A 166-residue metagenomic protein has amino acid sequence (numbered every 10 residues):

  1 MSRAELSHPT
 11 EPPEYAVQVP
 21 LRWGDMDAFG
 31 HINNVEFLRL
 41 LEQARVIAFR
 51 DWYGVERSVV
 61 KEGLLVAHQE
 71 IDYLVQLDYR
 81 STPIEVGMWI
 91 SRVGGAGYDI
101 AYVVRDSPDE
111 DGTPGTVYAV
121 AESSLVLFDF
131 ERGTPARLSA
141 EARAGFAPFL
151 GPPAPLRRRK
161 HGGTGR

Functional and structural regions predicted by a protein language model:
M1-V17, D78-T82, S91-R166: HotDog/MaoC-like acyl-thioester-processing domains
V19-W23, Y73, L127: Hydrophobic residues in beta-strands and at strand termini
N34-Q43: Conserved N-terminal beta-strand and adjoining loop/helix that marks the start of the Nudix/MutT-like hydrolase domain
I47-F49, L156-R157: Extracellular glycan-recognition surfaces and repeat-rich motifs
A48-Y98, T116-Y118: Hydrophobic beta-strand-centered segment that forms part of the acyl-chain substrate-binding groove
